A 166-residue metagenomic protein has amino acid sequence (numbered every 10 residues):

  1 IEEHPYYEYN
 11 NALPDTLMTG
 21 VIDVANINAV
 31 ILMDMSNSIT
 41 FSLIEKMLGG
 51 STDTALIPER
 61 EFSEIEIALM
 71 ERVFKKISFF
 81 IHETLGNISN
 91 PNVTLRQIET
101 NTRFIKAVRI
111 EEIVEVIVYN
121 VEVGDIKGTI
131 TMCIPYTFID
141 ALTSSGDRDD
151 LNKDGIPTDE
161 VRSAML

Functional and structural regions predicted by a protein language model:
I1-L166: N-terminal auxiliary interaction/assembly segments of multi-subunit proteins
